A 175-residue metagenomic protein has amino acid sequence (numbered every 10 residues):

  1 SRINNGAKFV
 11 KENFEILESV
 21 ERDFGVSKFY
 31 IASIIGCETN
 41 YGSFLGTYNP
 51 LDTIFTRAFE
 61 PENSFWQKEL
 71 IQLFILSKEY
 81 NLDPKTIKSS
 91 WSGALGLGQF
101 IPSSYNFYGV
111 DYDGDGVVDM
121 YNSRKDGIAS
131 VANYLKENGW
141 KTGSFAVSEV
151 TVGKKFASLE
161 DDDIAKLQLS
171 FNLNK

Functional and structural regions predicted by a protein language model:
R2-G36, G46-Q72: Export/targeting segments at the very N-terminus of extracytoplasmic proteins
K11, E62, W66-K88, N172-N174: A contiguous strand-loop segment
R22-V26, G36-S43, F55-F59, I75-L82 (+3 more regions): Sec-exported extracytoplasmic/periplasmic mature domains
N40, F44, W91-A94: Short glycine/serine/threonine-biased micro-segments
Y41, D52, G116-V117: Hydrophobic alpha-helical segments
F44-Y48, I87-K88: Short, solvent-exposed loop/turn and secondary-structure capping segments
Y80, P84-K175: Flexible, glycine-rich surface segments
